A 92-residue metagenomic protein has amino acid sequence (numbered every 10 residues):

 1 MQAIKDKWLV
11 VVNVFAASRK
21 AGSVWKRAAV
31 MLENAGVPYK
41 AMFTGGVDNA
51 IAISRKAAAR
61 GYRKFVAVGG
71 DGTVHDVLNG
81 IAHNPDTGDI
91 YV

Functional and structural regions predicted by a protein language model:
M1-V68, H75: ATP/NTP phosphate-donor binding region
L78-I81: Metal-dependent catalytic neighborhoods of phosphoester/phosphodiester hydrolases
N84-V92: Short, acidic/small-residue loops that bind anionic groups at enzyme active sites
